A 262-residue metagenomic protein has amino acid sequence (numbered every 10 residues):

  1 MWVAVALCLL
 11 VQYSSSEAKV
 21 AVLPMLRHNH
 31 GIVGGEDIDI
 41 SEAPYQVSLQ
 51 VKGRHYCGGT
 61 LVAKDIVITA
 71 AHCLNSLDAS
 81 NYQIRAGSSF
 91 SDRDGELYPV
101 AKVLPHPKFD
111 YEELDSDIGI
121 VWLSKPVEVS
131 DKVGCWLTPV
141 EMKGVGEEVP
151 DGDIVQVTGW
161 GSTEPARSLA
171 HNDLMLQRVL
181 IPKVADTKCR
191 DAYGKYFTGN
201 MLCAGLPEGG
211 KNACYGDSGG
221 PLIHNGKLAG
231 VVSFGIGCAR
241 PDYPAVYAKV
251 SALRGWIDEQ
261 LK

Functional and structural regions predicted by a protein language model:
W2-K262: Extracellular "complement/coagulation-type" protease architecture
